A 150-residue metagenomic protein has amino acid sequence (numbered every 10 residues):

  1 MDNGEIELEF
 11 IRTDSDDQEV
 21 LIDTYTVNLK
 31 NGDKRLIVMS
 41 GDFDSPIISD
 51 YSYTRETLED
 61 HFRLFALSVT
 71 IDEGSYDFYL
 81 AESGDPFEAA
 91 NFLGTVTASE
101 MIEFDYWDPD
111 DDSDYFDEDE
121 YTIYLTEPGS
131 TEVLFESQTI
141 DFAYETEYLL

Functional and structural regions predicted by a protein language model:
M1-L150: Intrinsically disordered, low-complexity polar regions and short flexible loop motifs
